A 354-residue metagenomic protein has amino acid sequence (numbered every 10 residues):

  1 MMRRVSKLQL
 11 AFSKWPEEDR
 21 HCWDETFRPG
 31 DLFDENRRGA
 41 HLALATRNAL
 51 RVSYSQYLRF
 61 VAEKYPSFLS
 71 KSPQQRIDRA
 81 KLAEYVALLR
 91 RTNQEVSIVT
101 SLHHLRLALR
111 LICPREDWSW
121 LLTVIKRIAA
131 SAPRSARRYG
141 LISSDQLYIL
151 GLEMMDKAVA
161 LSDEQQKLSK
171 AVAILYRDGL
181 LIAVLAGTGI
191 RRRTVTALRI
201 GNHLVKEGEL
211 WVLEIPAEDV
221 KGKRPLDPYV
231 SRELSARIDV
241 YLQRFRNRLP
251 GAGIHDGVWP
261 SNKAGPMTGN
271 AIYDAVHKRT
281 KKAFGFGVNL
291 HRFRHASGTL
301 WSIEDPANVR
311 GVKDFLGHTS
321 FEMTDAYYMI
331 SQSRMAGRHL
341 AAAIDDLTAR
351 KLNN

Functional and structural regions predicted by a protein language model:
R38-L121, I125-K126, V230: Non-catalytic DNA-binding core/recognition domains of DNA-processing enzymes
D117-D163, D219-K221, N262-K263: Flexible interdomain linker/hinge and immediately adjacent N-terminus of the catalytic tyrosine-recombinase domain
I149-R192: Basic, Lys/Arg- and aromatic-enriched nucleic-acid-binding interface segment
T188, R193, A197-R237: Conserved tyrosine-mediated DNA breakage-rejoining catalytic core shared by Y-recombinases
S231-F286: Active-site/catalytic core of tyrosine-dependent DNA strand-transfer enzymes
R248-A252, Y273-D314, S333: Short, basic (Lys/Arg/His-rich) helix/loop patches that form interaction surfaces in the mid-to-C-terminal regions
L316-A343: Catalytic-site neighborhood detector that most strongly recognizes the C-terminal catalytic loop/helix of tyrosine
A342-N354: C-terminal secondary-structure termini that scaffold catalytic or DNA-interacting sites
